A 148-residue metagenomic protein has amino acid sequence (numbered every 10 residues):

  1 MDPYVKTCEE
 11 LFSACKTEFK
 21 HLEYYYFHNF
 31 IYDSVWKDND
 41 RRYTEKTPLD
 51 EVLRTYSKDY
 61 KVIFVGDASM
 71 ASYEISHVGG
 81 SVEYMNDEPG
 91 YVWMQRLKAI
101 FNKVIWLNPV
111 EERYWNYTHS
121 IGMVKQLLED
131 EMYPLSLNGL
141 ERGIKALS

Functional and structural regions predicted by a protein language model:
M1-S148: Acidic, low-complexity intrinsically disordered regions
